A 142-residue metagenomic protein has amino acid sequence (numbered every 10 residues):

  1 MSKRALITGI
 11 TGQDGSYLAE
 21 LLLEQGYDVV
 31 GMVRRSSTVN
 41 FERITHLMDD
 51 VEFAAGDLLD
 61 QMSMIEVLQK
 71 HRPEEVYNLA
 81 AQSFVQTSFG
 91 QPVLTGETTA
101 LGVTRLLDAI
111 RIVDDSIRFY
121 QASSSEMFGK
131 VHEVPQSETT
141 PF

Functional and structural regions predicted by a protein language model:
M1-F142: N-terminal Rossmann-like NAD(P)+-binding domain of SDR-like oxidoreductases, especially those catalyzing
